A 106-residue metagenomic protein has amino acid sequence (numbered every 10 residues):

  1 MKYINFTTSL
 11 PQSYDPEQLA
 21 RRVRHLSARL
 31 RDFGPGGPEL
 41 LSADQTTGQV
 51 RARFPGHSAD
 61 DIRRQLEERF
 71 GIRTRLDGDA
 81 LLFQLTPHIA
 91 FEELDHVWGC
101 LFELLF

Functional and structural regions predicted by a protein language model:
M1-E17: Amphipathic alpha-helix from the class-I
Y3, L26-R29, C100: A ubiquitous structural signal for well-ordered alpha-helices
T8, R51-R53, L85: Short, well-ordered beta-strand elements within core beta-sheets of diverse protein domains
Y14, H57-S58, I89-E92: A generic structural signal for alpha-helix starts
P16-S27, R31-R69: Conserved PLP-binding catalytic core of the aspartate aminotransferase-like
R64-F106: PLP-dependent enzyme catalytic core of the Aspartate aminotransferase-like
